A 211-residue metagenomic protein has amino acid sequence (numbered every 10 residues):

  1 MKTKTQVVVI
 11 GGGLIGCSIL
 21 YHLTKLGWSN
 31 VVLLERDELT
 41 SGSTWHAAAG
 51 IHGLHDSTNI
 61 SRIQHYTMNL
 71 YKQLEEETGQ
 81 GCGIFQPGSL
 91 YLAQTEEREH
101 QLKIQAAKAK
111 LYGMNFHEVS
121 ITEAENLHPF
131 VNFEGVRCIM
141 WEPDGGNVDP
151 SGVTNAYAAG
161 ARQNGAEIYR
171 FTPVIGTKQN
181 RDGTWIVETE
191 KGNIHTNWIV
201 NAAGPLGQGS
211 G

Functional and structural regions predicted by a protein language model:
M1-I15, V32: Beta1/beta-strand and adjacent pyrophosphate-binding region of the FAD-binding site in flavoprotein oxidoreductases
I15, L39, L206: Conserved Rossmann-like nucleotide-cofactor binding loop
L20, T24, G160: Gly/Ala-rich phosphate-binding loop of Rossmann-like dinucleotide-binding domains, activating on the conserved
T24-W45: Glycine-rich FAD pyrophosphate-binding loop
E35, S120-I121, R170-T172: Short loop/edge segments at beta-strand edges and connector loops that shape dinucleotide/nucleotide cofactor-binding
A49-L127: Dinucleotide-binding Rossmann-like beta1-alpha1 core, especially the glycine-rich loop that anchors the ADP
Q80-Y91, Q105, E118, E125-N164 (+1 more regions): Helix-loop-beta segment of a Rossmann-like dinucleotide-binding subdomain
M140-W198, A202-G209: Helical element adjacent to the flavin cofactor pocket in flavoenzyme catalytic cores
